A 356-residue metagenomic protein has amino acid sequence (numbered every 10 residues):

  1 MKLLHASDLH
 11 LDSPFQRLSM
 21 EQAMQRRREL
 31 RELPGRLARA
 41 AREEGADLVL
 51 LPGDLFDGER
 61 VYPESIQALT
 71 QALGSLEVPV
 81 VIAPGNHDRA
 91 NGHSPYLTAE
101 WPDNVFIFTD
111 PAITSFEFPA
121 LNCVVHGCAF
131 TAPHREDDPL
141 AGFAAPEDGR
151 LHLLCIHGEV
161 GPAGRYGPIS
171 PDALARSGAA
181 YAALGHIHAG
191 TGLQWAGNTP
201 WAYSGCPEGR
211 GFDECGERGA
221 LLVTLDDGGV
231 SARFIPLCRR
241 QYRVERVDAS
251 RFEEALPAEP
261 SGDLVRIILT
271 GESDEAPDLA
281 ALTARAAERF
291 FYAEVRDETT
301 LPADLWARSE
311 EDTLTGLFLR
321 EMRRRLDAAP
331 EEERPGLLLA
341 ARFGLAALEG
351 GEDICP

Functional and structural regions predicted by a protein language model:
M1-Q67, D148, R334-L337, R342 (+1 more regions): N-terminal active-site segment of His-dependent metallophosphoesterases
L4, V124-H126, L221: Conserved beta-strand elements of the Class I
L18-E29, V124-A129, R233-A249: Acidic/glycine-enriched edge-of-secondary-structure segments
G45-A46, V124, G178, S261-D263 (+1 more regions): Short loop/turn motifs at secondary-structure junctions
L48, D57-A202, C206-G211, C215-E217: His/Asp/Glu-rich metal-coordinating catalytic cores of metallo-dependent phosphodiesterases/hydrolases acting on
A196-N198, L222-G229: Short acidic-glycine loop/turn motifs at beta-strand connectors
L225-P356: Accessory, non-catalytic peripheral segments of nucleic-acid enzymes
